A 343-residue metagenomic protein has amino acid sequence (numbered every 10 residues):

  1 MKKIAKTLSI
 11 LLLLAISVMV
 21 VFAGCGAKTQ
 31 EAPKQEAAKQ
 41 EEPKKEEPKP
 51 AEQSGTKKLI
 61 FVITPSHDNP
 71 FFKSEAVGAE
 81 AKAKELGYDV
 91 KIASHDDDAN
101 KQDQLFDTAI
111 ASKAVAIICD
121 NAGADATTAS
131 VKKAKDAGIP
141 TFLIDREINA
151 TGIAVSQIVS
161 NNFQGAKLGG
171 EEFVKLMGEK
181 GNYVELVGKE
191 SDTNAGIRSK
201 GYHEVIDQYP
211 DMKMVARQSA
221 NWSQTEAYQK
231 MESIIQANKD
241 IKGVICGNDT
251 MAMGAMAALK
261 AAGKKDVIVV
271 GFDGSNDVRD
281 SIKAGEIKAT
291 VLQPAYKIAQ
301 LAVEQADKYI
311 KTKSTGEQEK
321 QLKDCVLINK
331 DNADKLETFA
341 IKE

Functional and structural regions predicted by a protein language model:
M1-L59, D89, K132-I139, K342-E343: Short, low-complexity disordered leader/linker segments with a strong preference for bacterial N-terminal type II
T56, L186, E190-N194, V205-Q208 (+1 more regions): Hinge/cleft segment of the Venus flytrap/periplasmic-binding protein
K58, G87-D89, S112-A116, D136-T141 (+6 more regions): Loop/turn elements at helix/coil->beta-strand transitions in domains of secreted/extracellular proteins
K58-L86, V90-T108, S112-A114, C119-D125 (+5 more regions): Extracytoplasmic "Venus flytrap"
F71-E85, G165-G169, T193-M212, E226 (+4 more regions): Short, solvent-exposed amphipathic alpha-helices that sit in or adjacent to ligand/effector-binding or catalytic
Q102, I158-Y183, G196-I197, E226-Y228 (+2 more regions): Hydrophobic alpha-helical segments within soluble ligand-binding/sensing domains
C119-D136, Y202, A216, A220-D280: Hydrophobic alpha-helical
D125-Q164, K175, N182, S275-K283 (+3 more regions): Flexible loop/hinge segments that line or gate small-molecule binding clefts
